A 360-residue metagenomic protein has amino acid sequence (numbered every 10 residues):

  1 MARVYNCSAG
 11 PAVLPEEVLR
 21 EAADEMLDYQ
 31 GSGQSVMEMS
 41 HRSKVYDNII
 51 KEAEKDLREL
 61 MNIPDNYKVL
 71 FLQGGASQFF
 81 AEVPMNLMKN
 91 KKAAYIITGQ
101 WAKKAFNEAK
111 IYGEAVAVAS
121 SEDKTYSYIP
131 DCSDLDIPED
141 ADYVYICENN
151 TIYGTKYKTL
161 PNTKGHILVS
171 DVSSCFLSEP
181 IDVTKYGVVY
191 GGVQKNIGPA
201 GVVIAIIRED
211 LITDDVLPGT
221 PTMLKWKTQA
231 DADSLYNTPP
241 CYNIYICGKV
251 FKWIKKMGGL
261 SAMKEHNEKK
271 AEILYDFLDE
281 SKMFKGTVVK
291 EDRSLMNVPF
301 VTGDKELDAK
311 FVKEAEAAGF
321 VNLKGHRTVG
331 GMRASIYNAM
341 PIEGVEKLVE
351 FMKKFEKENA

Functional and structural regions predicted by a protein language model:
A2-V4, A317, G330-A360: PLP-dependent enzyme catalytic core of the Aspartate aminotransferase-like
R3-E54: A glycine-/small-polar-enriched, mobile loop at the entrance of the PLP active site in fold-type I
P15, V193-Y275, V289, E358-A360: Active-site C-terminal subdomain of aminotransferase-like
G33-F79, N86, Q100, E108: Conserved N-terminal alpha-helix of the aminotransferase class I/II PLP-enzyme fold
S77-D142: PLP-dependent aminotransferase-like
A109, S121-F176: Active-site phosphate-binding strand-loop segment of PLP-dependent enzymes
V169, V183-Q194, V203: Conserved active-site segment immediately N-terminal to the catalytic lysine that forms the internal aldimine
F284-A315: Conserved PLP-binding catalytic core of the aspartate aminotransferase-like
